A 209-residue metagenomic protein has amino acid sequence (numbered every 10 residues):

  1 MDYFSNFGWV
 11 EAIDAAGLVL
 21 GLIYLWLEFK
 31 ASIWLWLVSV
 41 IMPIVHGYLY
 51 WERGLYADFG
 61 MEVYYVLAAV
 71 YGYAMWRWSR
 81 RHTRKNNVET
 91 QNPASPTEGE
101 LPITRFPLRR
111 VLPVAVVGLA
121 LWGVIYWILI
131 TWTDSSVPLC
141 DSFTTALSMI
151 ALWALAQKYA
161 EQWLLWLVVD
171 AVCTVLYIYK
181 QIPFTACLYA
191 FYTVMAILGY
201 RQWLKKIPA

Functional and structural regions predicted by a protein language model:
M1-A31, L35, M42, S79-N87 (+2 more regions): Polytopic alpha-helical membrane-helix bundles and their juxtamembrane interface segments in multi-pass membrane
S39-E89, P93-G99: Hydrophobic/aromatic-rich structural module bridging two neighboring secondary-structure elements via a short loop
